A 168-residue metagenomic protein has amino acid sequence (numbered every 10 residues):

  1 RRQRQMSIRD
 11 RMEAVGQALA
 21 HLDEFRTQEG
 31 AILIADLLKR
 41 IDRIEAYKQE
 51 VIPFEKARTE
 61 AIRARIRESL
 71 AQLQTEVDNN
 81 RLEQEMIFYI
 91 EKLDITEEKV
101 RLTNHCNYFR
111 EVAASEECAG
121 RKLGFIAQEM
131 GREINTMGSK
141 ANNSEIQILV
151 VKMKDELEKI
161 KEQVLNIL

Functional and structural regions predicted by a protein language model:
R1, I32-A35, A61-R65, R81-E85 (+1 more regions): Glycine/charge-rich, flexible interdomain linkers and switch-proximal surface loops that mediate coupling
R2-I8: Short, small-residue-biased leader/transition segments that mark boundaries at the very start of proteins
R9-M12, A31-I41, I52, K56 (+3 more regions): Amphipathic, non-membrane alpha-helical segments in soluble helical-bundle scaffolds
A14-A18, R40-R43, Y47, H105 (+3 more regions): Amphipathic, well-ordered alpha-helical segments in soluble domains
A18-Q72: Long, charge-dense, solvent-exposed interaction surfaces that engage phosphate-rich ligands
I32, E83-C118: Long, amphipathic alpha-helical coiled-coil segments characteristic of histidine-phosphotransfer scaffolds
V51-K99: Small-residue-rich helix-loop
L102, C106-L168: C-terminal non-catalytic interaction appendages of large macromolecular assemblies
